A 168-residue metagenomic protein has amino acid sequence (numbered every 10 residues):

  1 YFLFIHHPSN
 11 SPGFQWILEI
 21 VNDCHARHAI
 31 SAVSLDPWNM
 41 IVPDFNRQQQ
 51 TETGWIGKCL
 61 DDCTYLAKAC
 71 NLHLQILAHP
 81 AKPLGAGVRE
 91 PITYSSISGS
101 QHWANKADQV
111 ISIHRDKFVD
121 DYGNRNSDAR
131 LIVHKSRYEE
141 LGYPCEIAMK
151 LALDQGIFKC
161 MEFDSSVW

Functional and structural regions predicted by a protein language model:
Y1-Q49: Conserved inter-motif catalytic segment of the P-loop NTP-binding fold
S9, T51-E52, V88-R89: A generic structural signal for short
P12-V33, Y65-C70, P83-W168: C-terminal regions of RecA-like/P-loop NTPase motor modules
S34-L35, L72-H79: Structural recognition of the conserved hydrophobic beta-strand(s) that form the central parallel beta-sheet of P-loop
M40, A81-K82: Signature of the SF2 helicase/ATPase Hel1-core->accessory helical subdomain module
R47-C63, H73-L74, I111: A short alpha/beta connector and helix-capping loop motif
